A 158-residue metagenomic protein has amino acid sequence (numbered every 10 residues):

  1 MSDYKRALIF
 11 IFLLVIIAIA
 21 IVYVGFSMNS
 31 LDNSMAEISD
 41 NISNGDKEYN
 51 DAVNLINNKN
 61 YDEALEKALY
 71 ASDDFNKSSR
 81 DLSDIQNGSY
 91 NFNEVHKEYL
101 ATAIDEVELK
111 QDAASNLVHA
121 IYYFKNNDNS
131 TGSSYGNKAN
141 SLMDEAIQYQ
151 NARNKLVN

Functional and structural regions predicted by a protein language model:
M1-I9: Short, low-complexity patches enriched in S/T/P/G
L8-G25: Hydrophobic membrane-insertion alpha-helices, especially the h-region of bacterial N-terminal signal peptides
I21-G25, V53, S89-F92: Short hydrophobic/aromatic-rich motifs at helix boundaries and adjacent loops
V22-G25, N29, I121: Structural signature of transmembrane alpha-helix termini at the membrane-water interface
S27-N41, V95, Y99-T102: Amphipathic alpha-helical segments and their boundaries
L31-K77, Q111-N158: C-terminal amphipathic alpha-helix
D74-D105, N154-N158: Short, solvent-exposed, charged loop/turn and helix-capping segments that join or cap alpha-helices on peripheral
E106-K110: Hydrophobic alpha-helical membrane segments
